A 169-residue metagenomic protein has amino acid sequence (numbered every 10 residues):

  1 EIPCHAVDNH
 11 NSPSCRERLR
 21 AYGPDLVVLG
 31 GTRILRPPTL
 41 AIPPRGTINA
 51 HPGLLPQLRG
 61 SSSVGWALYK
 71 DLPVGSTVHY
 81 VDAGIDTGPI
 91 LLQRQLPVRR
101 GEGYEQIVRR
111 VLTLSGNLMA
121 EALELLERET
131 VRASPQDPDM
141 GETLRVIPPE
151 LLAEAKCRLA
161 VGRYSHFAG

Functional and structural regions predicted by a protein language model:
E1-G169: One-carbon transfer enzymes
